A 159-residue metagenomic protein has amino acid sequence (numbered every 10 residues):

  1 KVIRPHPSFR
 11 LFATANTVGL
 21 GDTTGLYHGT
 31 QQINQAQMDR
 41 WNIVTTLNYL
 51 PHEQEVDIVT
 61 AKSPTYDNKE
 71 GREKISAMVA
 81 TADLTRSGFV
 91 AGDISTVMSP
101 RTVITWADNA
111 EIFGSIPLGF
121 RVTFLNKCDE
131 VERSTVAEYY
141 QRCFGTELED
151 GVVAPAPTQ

Functional and structural regions predicted by a protein language model:
K1-Q159: C-terminal regulatory/interaction module of P-loop NTP-utilizing enzymes
